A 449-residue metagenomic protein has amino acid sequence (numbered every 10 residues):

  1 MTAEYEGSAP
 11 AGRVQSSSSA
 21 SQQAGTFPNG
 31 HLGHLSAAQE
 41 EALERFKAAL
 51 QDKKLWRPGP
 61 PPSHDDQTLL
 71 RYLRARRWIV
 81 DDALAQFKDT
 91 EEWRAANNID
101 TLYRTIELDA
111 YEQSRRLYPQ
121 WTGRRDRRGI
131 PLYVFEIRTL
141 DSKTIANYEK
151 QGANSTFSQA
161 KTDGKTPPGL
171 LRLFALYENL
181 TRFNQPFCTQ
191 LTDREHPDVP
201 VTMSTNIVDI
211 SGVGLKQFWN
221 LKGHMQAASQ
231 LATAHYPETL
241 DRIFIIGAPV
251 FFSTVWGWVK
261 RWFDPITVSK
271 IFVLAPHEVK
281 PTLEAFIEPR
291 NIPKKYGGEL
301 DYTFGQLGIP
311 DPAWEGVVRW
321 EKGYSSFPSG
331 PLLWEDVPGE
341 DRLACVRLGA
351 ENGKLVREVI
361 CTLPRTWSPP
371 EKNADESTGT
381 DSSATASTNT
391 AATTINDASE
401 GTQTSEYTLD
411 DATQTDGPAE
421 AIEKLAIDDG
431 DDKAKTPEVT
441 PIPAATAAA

Functional and structural regions predicted by a protein language model:
M1-A449: Basic, amphipathic alpha-helical/coil surface patches used to engage anionic, phosphate-bearing ligands and membranes
